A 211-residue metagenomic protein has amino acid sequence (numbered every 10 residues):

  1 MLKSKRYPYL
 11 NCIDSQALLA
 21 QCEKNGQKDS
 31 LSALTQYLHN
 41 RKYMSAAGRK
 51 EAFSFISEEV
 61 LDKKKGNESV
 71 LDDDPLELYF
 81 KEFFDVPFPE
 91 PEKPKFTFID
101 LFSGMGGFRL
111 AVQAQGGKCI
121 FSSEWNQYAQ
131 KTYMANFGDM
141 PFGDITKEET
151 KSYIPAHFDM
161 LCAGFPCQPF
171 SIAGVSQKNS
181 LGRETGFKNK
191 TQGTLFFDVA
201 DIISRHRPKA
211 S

Functional and structural regions predicted by a protein language model:
M1-S211: Conserved active-site and SAM-binding loop architecture of S-adenosyl-L-methionine-dependent nucleic-acid
